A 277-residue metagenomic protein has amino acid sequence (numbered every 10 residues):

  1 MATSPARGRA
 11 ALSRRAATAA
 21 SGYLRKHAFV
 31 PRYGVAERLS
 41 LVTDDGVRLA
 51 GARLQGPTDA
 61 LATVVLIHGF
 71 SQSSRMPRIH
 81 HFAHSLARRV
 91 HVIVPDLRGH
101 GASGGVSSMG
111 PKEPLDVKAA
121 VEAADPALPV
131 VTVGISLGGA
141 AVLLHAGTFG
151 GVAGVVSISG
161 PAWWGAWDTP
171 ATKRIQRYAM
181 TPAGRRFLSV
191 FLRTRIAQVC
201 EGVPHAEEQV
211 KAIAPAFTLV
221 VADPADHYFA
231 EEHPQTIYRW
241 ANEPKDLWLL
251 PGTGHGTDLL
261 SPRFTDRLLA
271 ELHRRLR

Functional and structural regions predicted by a protein language model:
M1-V42, L49-G56: An N-terminal hydrophobic leader/cap segment in hydrolases
F70-A83: The serine-hydrolase catalytic nucleophile loop
A83-G104: Conserved alpha/beta-hydrolase
S107-D125: Alpha/beta-hydrolase active-site loop
T148-V199: Hydrolase active-site cap/lid region
I213-A214, L219-A222: Short beta-strand/loop motif that positions the catalytic acidic residue of the alpha/beta-hydrolase fold
H227-H233: Conserved alpha/beta-hydrolase "acid-adjacent" motif
T253-R263: Catalytic histidine-centered segment of alpha/beta-hydrolase-like enzymes
